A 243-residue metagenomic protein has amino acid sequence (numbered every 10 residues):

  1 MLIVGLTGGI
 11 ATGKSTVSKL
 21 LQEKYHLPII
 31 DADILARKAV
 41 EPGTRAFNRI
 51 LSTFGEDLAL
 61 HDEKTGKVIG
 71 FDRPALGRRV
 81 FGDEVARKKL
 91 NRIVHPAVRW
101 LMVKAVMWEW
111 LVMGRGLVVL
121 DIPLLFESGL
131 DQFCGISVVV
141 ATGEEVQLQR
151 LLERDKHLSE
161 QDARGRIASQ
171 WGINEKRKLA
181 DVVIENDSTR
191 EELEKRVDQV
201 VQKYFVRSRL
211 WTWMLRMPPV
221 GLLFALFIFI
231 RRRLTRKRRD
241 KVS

Functional and structural regions predicted by a protein language model:
V4-L6: Hydrophobic anchor at the beta1->P-loop junction of P-loop NTPases
T12: ATP-binding Walker
S15: Walker A/P-loop
L27-V40: Short beta-strand-centered segment that lines the nucleotide-binding/catalytic pocket of NTP-utilizing
R37-G116: ATP-dependent small-molecule kinase phosphotransfer cores that center on conserved nucleotide phosphate-binding segments
W100-E153: ATP-dependent NMP and nucleoside kinases share a basic, alpha-helical "lid"
M102, Q132, R154-L234: Small-molecule kinase domains that catalyze NTP-dependent phosphoryl transfer to phosphate-bearing small molecules
